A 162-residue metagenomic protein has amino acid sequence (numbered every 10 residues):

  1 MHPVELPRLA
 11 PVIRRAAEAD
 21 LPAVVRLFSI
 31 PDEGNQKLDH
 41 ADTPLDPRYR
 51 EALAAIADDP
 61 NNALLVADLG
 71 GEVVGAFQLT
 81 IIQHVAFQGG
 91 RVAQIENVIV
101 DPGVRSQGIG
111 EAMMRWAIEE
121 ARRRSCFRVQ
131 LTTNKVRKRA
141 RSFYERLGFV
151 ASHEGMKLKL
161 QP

Functional and structural regions predicted by a protein language model:
V12-R26: A short beta-loop-alpha structural element at the N-terminal edge of CoA-dependent acyl/N-acetyltransferase catalytic
S29-A52: Conserved GNAT-fold acetyl-CoA-binding loop/helix
A54-V66, Q94: A short helix-loop-beta-strand connector motif used in the catalytic cores of GNAT acetyltransferases and, in some
V66, E72-I81, I99: Conserved beta-strand in the GNAT
H84-I95, R105, A151-S152: A conserved beta-turn-beta hairpin within the catalytic core of GNAT-like acetyltransferases that forms part
E96-V100, S106-E119, R146: Conserved acetyl-CoA-binding loop-helix of GNAT-fold acetyltransferases
E111, R123, K135-H153, L158: Conserved active-site alpha-helix within GNAT-family acetyltransferase domains
M114, A121-T132: Conserved GNAT acetyl-CoA-binding A-motif
